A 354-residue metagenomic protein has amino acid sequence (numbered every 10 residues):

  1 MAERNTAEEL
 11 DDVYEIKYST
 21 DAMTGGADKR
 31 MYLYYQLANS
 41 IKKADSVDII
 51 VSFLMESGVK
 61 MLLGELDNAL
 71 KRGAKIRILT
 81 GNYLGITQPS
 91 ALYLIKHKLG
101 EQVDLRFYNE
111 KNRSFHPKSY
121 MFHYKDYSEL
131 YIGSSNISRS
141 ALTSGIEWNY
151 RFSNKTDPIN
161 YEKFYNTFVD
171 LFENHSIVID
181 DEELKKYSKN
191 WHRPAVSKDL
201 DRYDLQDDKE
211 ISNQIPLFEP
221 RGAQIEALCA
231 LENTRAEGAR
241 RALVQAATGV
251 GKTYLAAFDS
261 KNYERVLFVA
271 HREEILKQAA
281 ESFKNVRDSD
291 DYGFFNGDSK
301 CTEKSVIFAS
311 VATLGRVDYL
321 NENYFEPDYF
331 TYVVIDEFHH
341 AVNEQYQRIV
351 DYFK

Functional and structural regions predicted by a protein language model:
M1-R221, I225, C229, H339: PLD/PLD-like phosphodiesterase catalytic module centered on the HKD motif
I49, L130, I307-A309, V333: Hydrophobic positions in the central parallel beta-sheet of the AAA+
S52, A256, R265-R272: Conserved RecA-like ASCE P-loop NTPase motor core of nucleic-acid helicases/translocases
E65, L231, L255-N262, I349: Hydrophobic residues on the short alpha-helix immediately C-terminal to a glycine-rich phosphate/catalytic loop
R235-D259: Walker A/P-loop
V266, E273-S299: Conserved helix-turn-beta segment of the N-terminal RecA-like "Helicase ATP-binding" lobe in SF1/SF2 helicases
E303-Y319: Conserved two-lobed SF2 helicase motor
A312, N323-K354: SF2 helicase catalytic motif II
